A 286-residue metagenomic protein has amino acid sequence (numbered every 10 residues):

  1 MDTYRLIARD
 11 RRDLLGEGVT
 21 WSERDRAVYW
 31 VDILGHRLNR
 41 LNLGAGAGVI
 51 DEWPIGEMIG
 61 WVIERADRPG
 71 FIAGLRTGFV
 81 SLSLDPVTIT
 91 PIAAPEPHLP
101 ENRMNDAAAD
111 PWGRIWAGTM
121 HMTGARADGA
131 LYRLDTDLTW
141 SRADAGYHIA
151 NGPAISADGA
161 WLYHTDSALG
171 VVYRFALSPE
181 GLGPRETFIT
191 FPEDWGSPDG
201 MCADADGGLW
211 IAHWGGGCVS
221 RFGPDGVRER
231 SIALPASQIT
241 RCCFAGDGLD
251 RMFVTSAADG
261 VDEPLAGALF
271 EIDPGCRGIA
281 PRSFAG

Functional and structural regions predicted by a protein language model:
T3-D10, A47-P54, T90-P97, L138-A145 (+2 more regions): A short beta-strand motif characteristic of beta-propeller blades
D10-D25, I55-G74, H98-R114, A143-W161 (+4 more regions): Beta-rich, blade/repeat-based domains predominating in secreted/periplasmic proteins but also intracellular
S22-E23, V28-L34, F71-T77, I115-A125 (+4 more regions): Conserved beta-strand positions in repeat-built beta-propeller and related beta-rich domains
R37-N39, G78, G129-Y132, V171-Y173 (+2 more regions): A short loop-to-beta-strand structural motif that recurs across blades of beta-propeller domains
G44, F175-G181, D273-I279: Short loop/turn segments immediately following beta-strands, especially the blade-tip and inter-blade linker loops
V49-I50, D67-P69, L84-D85, Y132-L138 (+4 more regions): Flexible "stalk/tail and boundary" regions
D85-A143: Hydrophobic alpha-helical segments and helix pairs
C243-G286: Blade-level signature of beta-propeller repeat domains, shared across WD40, Kelch, NHL, RCC1 and BNR/Asp-box propellers
